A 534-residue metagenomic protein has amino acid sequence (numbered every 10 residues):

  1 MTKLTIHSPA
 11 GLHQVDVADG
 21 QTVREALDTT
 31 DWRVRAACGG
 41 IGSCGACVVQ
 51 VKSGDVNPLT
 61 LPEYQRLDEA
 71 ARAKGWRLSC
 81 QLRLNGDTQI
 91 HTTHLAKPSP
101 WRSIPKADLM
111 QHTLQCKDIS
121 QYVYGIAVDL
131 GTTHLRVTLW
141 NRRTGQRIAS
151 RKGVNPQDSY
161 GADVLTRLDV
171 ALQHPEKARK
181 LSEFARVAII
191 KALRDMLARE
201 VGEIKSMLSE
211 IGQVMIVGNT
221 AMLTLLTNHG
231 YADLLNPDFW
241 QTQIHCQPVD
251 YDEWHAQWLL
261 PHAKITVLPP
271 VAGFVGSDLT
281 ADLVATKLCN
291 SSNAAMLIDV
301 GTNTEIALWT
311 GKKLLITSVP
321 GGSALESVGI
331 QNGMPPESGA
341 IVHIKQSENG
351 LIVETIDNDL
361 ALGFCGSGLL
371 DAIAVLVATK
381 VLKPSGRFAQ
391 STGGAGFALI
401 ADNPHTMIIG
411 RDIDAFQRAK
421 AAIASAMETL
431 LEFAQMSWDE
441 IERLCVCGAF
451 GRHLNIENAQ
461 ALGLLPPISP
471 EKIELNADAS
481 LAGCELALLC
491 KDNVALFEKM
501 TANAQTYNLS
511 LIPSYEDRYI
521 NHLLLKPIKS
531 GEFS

Functional and structural regions predicted by a protein language model:
L4, W76, L95, S99 (+2 more regions): Acidic, glycine/GT-rich loop-and beta-edge segments that sit at the periphery of enzyme/chaperone cores
D19-G45, K52-S79: Immediate flanking context of iron-sulfur cluster ligation sites
N57-A127: Fe-S ferredoxin-like electron-transfer domains and their immediately adjacent linker/connector regions across
K106-V123, I265-A295: Conserved phosphate-binding catalytic cores of ATP/NTP-utilizing and phosphoryl-transfer enzymes
V137, G145-D163, A232-C246, A281 (+2 more regions): Glycine-rich phosphate-binding loop of actin/hexokinase-like ATP-binding domains
Q157-R199, G329, A340-K345, R418 (+1 more regions): N-terminal phosphate-binding loop and adjacent alpha-helix
A188-R199, L279-D282, Q417-D439: Phosphate/ATP-binding catalytic cores across multiple sugar-kinase/actin-like superfamilies, primarily ASKHA
T310, M436-T501: Catalytic phosphate/nucleotide-handling subdomain of diverse soluble enzymes
